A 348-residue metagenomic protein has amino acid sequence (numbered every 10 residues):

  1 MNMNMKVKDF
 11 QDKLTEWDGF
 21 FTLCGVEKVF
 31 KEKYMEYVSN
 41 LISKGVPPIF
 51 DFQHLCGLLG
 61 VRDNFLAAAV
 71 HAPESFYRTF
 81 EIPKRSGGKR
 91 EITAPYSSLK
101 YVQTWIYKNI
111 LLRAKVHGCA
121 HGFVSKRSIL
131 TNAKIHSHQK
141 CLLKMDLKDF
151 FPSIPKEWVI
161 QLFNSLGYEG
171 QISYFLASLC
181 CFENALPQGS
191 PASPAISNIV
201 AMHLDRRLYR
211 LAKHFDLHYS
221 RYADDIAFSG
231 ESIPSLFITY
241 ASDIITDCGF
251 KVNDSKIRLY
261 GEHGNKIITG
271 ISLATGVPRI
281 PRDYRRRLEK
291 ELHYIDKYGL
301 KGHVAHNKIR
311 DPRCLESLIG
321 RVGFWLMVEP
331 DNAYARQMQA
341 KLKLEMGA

Functional and structural regions predicted by a protein language model:
M1-I82, K89-M145, F150-S165, E169 (+4 more regions): Right-hand nucleic-acid polymerase module
S86-G87, Y222: Short glycine-enriched loop/turn motifs at secondary-structure junctions
K144-K148, G189, S193, H214-G230: Catalytic palm active-site di-aspartate
Y174: A short, basic-hydrophobic beta/loop patch
